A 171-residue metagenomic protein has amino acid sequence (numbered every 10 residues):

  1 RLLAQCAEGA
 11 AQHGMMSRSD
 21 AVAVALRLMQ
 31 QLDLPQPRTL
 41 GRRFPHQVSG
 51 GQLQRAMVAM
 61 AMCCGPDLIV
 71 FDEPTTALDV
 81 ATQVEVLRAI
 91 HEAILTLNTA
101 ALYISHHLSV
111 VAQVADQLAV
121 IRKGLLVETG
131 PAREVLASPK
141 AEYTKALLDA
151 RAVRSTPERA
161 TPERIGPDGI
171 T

Functional and structural regions predicted by a protein language model:
P35, A132-T171: Charged, flexible cofactor/metal-binding loops and thiol motifs
C63-D67: A short, proline-enriched helix->beta-strand linker immediately N-terminal to the Walker B motif in ABC-type P-loop
V84-L97: Helical segment within the ABC ATPase nucleotide-binding domain
S105-H106: H-loop/switch region of ABC-family ATPase nucleotide-binding domains
V111-Q113: A short, surface-exposed alpha-helical micro-motif characterized by mixed small hydrophobic and charged/polar residues
Q117, T129: Short, glycine/charged-rich "phosphate-handling" switch motifs in NTP-dependent and phosphotransfer domains
